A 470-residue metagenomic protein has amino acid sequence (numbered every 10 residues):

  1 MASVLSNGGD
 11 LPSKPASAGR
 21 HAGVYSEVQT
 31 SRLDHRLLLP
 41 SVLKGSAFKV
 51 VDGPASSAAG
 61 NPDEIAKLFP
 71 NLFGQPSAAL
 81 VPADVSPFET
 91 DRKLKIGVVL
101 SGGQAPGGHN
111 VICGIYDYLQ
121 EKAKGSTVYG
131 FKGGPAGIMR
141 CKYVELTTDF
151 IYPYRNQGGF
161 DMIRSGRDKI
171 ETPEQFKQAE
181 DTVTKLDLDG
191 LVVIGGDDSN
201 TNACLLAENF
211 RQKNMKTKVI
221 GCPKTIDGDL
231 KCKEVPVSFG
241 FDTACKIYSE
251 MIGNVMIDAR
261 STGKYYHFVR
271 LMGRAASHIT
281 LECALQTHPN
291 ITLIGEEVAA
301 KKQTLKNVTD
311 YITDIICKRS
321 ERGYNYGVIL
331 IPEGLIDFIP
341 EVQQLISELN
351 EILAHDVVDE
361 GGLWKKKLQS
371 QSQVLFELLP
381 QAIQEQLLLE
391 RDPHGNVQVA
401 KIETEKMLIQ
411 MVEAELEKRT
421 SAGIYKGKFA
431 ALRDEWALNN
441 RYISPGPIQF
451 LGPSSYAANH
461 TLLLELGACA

Functional and structural regions predicted by a protein language model:
M1-I96, N110, E121-T127, R140-V144 (+10 more regions): N-terminal low-complexity/intrinsically disordered extensions
A2-S3, F241, S455-N459: Intrinsically disordered, low-complexity, basic-enriched segments
R92-K93, V99, G108-Q178, T182-H278 (+1 more regions): Active-site histidine-anchored catalytic micro-motif
V98-Q104, D189, G395-Q398, G452-H460: A short glycine/serine-rich beta->alpha loop
V99-S101, F131, C222, I294-G295 (+3 more regions): Generic beta-strand/beta-sheet core signal
F176, C245, T309, L463-A468: Short, amphipathic alpha-helical "lid/cap" segments that border enzyme active or binding sites
V193-G195, T201-L205, N209-I220, K233-R433: Accessory alpha-helical/coil subdomains and C-terminal extensions that flank or cap enzyme catalytic cores
G423-C469: C-terminal active-site/capping subdomain that shapes the small-molecule cofactor and substrate pocket of enzyme
